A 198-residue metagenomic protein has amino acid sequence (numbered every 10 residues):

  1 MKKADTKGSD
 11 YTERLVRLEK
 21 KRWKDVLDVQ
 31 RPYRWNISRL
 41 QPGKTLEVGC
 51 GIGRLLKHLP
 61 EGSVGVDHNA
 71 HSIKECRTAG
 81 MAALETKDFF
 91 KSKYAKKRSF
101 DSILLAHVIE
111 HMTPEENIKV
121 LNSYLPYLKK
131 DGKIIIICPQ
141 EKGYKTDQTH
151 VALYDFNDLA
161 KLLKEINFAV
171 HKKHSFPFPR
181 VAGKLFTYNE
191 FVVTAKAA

Functional and structural regions predicted by a protein language model:
M1-L104, E115-L121, F156-D158, H174 (+2 more regions): Conserved N-terminal segment of class I S-adenosyl-L-methionine
H107-H111: Short catalytic micro-motifs in class I SAM-dependent methyltransferases
I118-K130: A short glycine-rich, Lys/Arg-flanked "PGG" loop and its adjoining helix->strand segment in the class I
D131-P139: Conserved beta-strand signature within the Rossmann-like core of class I S-adenosyl-L-methionine
P139-Y144, F178: Short "lid" loop at the C-terminus of a central beta-strand within the Rossmann-like core of SAM-dependent
G143-D158: Acceptor-substrate binding/catalytic loop of class I
F168-P179: Conserved S-adenosyl-L-methionine
R180-L185: Short proline/glycine-enriched turn/loop segments at secondary-structure junctions
